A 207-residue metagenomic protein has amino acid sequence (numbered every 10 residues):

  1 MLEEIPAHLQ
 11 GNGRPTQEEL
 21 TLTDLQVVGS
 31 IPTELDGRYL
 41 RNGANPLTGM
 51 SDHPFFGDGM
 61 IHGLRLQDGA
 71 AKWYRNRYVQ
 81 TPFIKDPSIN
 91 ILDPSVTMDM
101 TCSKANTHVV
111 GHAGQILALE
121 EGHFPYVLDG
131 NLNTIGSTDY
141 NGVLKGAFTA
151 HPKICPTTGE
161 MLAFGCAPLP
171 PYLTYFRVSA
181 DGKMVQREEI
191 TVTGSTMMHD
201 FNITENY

Functional and structural regions predicted by a protein language model:
M1-M60, L64-K72, N76-S95: N-terminal regions that are enriched for targeting/export leaders and immediately downstream pro/stem segments
D24-T48, M161-V192: Amphipathic repeat-derived elements
L25-T48, P54-F55, I89-A113, F148-G159 (+1 more regions): Structural signature of eukaryotic scaffold interfaces centered on beta-propeller domains
S51, Q115, T191: Short, charged/polar micro-motifs that form catalytic or ligand-binding hotspots
I61, P125, F201: A residue-level signal for conserved active-site and pocket-lining positions in enzyme catalytic cores
V79-Q186: Well-ordered mid-protein domain cores that form the structural environment of catalytic cofactors
Y140-L144, I190-G194, D200: Short loop/turn motifs that recur once per blade in beta-propeller domains
